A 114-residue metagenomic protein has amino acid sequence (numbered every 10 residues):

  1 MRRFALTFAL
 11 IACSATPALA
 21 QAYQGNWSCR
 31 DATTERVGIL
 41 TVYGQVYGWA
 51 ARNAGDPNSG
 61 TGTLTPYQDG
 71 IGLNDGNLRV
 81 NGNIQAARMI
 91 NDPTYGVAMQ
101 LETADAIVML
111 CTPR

Functional and structural regions predicted by a protein language model:
A5-A15: Bacterial N-terminal signal peptides
T16-A20: Sec/Tat signal peptide C-region and signal peptidase I cleavage site
Q21-V37, A51, V97-Q100, I107 (+1 more regions): Tryptophan-anchored aromatic micro-motifs
C29, Y47-N53, I71-G76, Y95-L101: Short hydrophobic/aromatic-rich beta-strand segments that constitute the beta-sheet cores of beta-sandwich/beta-barrel
T33-G72: N-terminal glycine/threonine-rich, aromatic-flanked beta-hairpin/loop signature
N58-Q68, G96-R114: Edge beta-strand at a domain terminus
G70-I90: An anionic, turn-rich surface loop/hairpin at beta-sheet edges that serves as a generic interaction/coordination patch
